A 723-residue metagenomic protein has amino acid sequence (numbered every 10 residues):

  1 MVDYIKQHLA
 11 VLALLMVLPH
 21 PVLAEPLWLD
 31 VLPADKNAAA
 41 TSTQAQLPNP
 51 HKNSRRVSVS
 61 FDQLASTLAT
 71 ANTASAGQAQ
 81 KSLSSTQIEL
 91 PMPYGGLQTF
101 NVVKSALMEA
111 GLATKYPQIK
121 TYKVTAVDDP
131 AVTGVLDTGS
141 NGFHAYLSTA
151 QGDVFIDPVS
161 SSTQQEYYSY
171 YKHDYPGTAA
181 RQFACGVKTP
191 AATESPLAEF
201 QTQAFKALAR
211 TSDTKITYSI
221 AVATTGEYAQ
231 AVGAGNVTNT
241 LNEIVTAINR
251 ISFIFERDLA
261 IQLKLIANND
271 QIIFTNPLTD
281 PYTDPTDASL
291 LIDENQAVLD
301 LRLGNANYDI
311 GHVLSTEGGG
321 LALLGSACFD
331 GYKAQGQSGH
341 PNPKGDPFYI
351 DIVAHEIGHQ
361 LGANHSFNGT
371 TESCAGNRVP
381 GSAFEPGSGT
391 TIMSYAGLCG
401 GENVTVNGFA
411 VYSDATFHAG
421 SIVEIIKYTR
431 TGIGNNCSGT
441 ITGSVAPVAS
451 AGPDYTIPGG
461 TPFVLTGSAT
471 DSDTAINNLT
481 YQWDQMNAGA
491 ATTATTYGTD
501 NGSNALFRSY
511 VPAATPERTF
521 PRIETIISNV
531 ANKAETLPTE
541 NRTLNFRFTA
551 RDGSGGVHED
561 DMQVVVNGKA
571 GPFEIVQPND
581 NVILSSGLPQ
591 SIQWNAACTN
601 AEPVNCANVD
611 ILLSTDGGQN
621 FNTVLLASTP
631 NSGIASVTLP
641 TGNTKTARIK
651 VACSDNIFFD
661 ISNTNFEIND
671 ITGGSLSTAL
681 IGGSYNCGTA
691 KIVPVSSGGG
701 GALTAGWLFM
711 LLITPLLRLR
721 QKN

Functional and structural regions predicted by a protein language model:
A24-S160, L290: N-terminal prosegments of processed precursors
E25-T43, Y167-A327: Fold-level signature of zinc-dependent metallopeptidase catalytic domains
K264, T480-E540, D610-A635: Exoplasmic/lumenal beta-rich domain surfaces
I266-S289, F329-S413, D484, A488-T493: The catalytic-center signature of Zn2+-dependent metalloproteases
T431-V448, V564-P572: Proline/serine/threonine-rich low-complexity linkers at boundaries of modular beta-sandwich domains
I457, G467-A475, D552, N595-E602: Extracellular acidic, Ser/Thr/Pro-rich low-complexity tracts
R551-G556, S654-I657: Short, solvent-exposed loop/turn segments at the edges of extracellular beta-sandwich modules
T704-K722: A cross-kingdom C-terminal cell-surface attachment/processing module
